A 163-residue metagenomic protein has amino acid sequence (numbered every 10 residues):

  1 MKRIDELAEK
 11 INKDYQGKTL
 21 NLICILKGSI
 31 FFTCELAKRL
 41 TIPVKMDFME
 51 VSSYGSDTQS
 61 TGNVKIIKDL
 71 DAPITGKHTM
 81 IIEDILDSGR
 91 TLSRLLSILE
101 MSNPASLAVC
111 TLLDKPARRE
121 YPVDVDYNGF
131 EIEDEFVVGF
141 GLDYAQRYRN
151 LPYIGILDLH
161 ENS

Functional and structural regions predicted by a protein language model:
M1-S163: PRPP-associated nucleotide enzymes
